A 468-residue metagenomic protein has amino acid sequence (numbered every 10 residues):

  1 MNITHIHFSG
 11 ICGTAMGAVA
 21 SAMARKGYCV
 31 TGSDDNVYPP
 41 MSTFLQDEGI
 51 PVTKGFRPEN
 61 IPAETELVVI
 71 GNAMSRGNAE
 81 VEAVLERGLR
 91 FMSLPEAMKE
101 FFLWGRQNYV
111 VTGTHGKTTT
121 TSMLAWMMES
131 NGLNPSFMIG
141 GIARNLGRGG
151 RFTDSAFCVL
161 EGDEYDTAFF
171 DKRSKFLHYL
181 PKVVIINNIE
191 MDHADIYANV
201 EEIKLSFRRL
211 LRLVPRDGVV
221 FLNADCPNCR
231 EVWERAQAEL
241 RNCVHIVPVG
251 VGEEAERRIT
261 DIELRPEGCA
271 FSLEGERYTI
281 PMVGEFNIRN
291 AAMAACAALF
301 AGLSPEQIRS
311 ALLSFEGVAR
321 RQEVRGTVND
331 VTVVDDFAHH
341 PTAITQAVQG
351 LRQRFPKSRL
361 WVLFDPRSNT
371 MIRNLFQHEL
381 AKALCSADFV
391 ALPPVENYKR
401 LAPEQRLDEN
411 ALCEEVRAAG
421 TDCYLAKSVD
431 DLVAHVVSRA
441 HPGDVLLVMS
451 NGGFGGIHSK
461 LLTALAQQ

Functional and structural regions predicted by a protein language model:
M1-M41, L45-V52, A63-E64, V68 (+7 more regions): ATP-dependent carboxylate-amine ligase
A22-R25, Q46, E59-I61, N72 (+4 more regions): Phosphate-binding loop of NTP-binding sites
T31-S33, G132-I139, V249-G250: Conserved RecA-like helicase motor-core motifs
V37, E164-D166, E190-M191, C226 (+2 more regions): Short, glycine/acidic-enriched loop or turn micro-motifs at the edges of active sites
V37-M41, N60, S75-G77, N145-L146 (+4 more regions): Short, charged/polar "capping" segments at the starts of alpha-helices and the immediately preceding loops
Q107, V251, L273-I280, G326-V331: Glycine/charged-rich beta-loop-alpha catalytic/anionic-binding loops adjacent to active sites
R173-S174, Y278-G284: A short glycine-threonine-serine/GTX helix/turn-capping micro-motif
R258-R277: Acidic-glycine-rich active-site phosphate/pyrophosphate-binding loop
